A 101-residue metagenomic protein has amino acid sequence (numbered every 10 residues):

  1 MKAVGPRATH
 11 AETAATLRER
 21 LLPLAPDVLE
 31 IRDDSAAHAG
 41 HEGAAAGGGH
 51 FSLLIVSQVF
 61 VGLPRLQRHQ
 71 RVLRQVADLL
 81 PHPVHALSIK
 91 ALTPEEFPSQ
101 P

Functional and structural regions predicted by a protein language model:
M1-R7, E12, L24, R65 (+3 more regions): Terminal low-complexity, intrinsically disordered regions
A3-A44: N-terminal first-folded block
A25-D27, G47-F51, P83-L87: A generic structural signal for short beta-strands and their flanking turns/coil linkers
D34-A36, V56, K90-P94: Short loop/turn motifs enriched for small/polar and acidic residues
G40-Q58: A short, structured beta-strand/loop element
S52-G62, H85, K90: Conserved interaction-surface patches within small, structured recognition/assembly domains
Q70-P101: C-terminal structural segments of small proteins and small subunits
